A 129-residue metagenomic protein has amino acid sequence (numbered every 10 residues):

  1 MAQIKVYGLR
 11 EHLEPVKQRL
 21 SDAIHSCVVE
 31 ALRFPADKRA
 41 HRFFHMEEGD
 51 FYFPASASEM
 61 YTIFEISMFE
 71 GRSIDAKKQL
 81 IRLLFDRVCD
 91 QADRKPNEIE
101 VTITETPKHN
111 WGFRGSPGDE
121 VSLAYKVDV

Functional and structural regions predicted by a protein language model:
M1-V129: Interaction-mediating elements
